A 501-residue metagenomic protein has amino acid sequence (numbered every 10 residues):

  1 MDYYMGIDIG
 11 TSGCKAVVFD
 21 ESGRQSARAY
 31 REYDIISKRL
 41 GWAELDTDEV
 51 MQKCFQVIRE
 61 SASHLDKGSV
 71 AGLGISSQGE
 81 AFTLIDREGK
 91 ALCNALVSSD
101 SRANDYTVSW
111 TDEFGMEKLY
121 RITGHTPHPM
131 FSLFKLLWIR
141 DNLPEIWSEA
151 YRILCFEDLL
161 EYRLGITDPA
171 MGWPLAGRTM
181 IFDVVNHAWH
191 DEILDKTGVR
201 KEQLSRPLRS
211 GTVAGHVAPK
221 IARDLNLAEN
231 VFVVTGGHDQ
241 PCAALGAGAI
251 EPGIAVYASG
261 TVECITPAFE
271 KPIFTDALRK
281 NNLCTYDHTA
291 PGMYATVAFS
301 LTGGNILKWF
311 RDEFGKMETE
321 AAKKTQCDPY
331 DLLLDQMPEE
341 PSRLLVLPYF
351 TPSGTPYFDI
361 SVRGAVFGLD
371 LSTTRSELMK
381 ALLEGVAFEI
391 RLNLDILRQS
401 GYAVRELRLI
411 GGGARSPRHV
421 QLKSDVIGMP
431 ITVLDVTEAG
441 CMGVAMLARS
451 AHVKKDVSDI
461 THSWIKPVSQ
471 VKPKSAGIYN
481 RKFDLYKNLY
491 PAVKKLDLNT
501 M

Functional and structural regions predicted by a protein language model:
M1-N94, R121, E149, A222-R223 (+4 more regions): N-terminal glycine/serine-rich phosphate-binding loop of ATP-dependent small-molecule kinases, especially carbohydrate
M5-G6, N104, T111-G124, F134-A170 (+3 more regions): Active-site core segments that coordinate phosphate-bearing ligands/cofactors across diverse enzyme families
I9, E21, T47, R87 (+4 more regions): Generic detector of well-ordered alpha-helical packing
G23, D46, L73, D100 (+3 more regions): Residue-level signal for inorganic ion chemistry
A43-M51, H125, P129, P207-G211 (+2 more regions): Short acidic-aromatic active-site loops that bind/stabilize oxyanions
R59-S98, T126-S132, E161-D183, R206-R209 (+1 more regions): Short beta-strand-loop/turn "lid" adjacent to the catalytic site in phosphate-handling enzymes
S205-V213, K323-Y330: Short linear loop/turn motifs
